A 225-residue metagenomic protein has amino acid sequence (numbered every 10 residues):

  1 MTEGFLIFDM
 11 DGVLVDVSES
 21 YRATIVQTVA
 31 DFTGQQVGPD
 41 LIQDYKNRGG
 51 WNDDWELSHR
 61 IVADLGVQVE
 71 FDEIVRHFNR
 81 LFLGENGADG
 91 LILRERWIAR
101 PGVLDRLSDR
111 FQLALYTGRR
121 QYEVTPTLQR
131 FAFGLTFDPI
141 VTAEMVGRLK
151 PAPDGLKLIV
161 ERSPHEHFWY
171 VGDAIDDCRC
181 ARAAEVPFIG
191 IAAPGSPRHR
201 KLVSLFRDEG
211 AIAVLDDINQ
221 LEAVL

Functional and structural regions predicted by a protein language model:
E3-M10, L14-P101: N-terminal helical cap/lid subdomain that shapes the substrate entry/recognition surface in HAD-like hydrolases
I7, L83-L115, Q121-T125, K150-P153: Short, acidic loop-to-helix structural element flanking the phosphoryl-transfer center in phosphate-processing enzymes
T24, E123-P126, C180, A223-V224: Phosphate- and divalent-cation-binding pockets in alpha/beta enzyme and binding domains that engage nucleotide-derived
I42, K46, D72-V75, G134-L149: A short, structured active-site edge motif that brings together acidic residues
R110-L115, E166-F168, G210-I212: Short active-site oxyanion
L149-C178, R182: Conserved Lys-Pro-Asp/Glu-containing loop-to-beta segment of HAD-superfamily phosphomonoesterases, centered on
Y170-A213: Acidic, Mg2+-coordinating phosphoryl-transfer loop and its flanking beta/alpha structural elements, shared across
I212-Q220: Short acidic-hydrophobic, aromatic-tinged amphipathic segments that line or gate anion-handling sites
